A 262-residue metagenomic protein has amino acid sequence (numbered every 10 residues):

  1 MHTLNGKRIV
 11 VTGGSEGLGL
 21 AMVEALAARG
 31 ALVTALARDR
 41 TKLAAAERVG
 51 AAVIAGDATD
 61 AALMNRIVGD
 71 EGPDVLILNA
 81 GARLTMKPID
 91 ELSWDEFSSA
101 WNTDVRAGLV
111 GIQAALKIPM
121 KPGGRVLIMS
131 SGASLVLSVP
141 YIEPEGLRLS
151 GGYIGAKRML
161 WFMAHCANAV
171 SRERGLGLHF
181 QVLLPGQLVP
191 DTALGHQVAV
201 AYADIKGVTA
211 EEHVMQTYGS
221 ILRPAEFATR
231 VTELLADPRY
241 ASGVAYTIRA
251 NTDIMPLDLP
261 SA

Functional and structural regions predicted by a protein language model:
T12, P73-G81, D104, I128 (+1 more regions): Rossmann-fold scaffold of SDR-type NAD(P)-dependent oxidoreductases
S15, V23: N-terminal Rossmann NAD(P)H-binding glycine-rich loop of SDR-like oxidoreductase domains
R48-D60: Rossmann-fold cofactor-recognition segment
G81-A100, K117, S138-E145: Conserved mid-core segment of classical short-chain dehydrogenase/reductases
D90-L109, L127, L160: Catalytic Tyr-X3-Lys loop
T103-G124, S134, N168-A169, E173: Amphipathic alpha-helical dimer-interface segment in Rossmann-like NAD(P)H-dependent oxidoreductases
R125-R174, L183-T192, H196: Catalytic loop of short-chain dehydrogenase/reductase
A203-P260: C-terminal helical subdomain
